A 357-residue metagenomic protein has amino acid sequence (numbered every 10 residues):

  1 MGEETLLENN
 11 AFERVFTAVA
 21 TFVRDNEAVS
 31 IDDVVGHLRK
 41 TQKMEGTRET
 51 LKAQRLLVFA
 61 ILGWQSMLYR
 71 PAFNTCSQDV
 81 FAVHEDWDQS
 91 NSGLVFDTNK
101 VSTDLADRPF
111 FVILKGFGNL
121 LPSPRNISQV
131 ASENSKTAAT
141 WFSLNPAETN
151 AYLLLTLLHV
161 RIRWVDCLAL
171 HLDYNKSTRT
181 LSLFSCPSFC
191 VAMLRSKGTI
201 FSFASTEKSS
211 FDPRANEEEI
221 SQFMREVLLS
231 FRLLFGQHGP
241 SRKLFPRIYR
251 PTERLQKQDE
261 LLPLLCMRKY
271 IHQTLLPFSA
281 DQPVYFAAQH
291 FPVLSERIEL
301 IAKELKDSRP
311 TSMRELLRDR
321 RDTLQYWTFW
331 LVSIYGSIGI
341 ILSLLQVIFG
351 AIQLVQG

Functional and structural regions predicted by a protein language model:
M1-W327: Non-transmembrane
R320-G357: C-terminal single-pass membrane-anchor helix
